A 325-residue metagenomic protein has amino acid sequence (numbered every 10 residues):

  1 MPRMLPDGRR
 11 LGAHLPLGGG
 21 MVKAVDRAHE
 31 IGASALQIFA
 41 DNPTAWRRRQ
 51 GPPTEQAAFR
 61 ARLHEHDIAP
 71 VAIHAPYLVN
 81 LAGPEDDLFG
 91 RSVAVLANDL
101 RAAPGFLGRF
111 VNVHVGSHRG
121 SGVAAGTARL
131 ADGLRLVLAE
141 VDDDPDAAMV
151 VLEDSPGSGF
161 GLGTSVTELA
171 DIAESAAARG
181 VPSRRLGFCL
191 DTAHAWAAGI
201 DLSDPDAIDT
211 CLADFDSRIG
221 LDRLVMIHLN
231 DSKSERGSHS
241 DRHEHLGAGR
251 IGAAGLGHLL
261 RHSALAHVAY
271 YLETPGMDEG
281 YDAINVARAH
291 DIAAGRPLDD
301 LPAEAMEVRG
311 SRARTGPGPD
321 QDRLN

Functional and structural regions predicted by a protein language model:
M1-A75, V79, G83-N98, G295-N325: N-terminal pre-domain/capping segments
P2-L5, D26-A33, P52-A72, A97-L107 (+4 more regions): Acidic (Asp/Glu)-rich catalytic clusters
H14-G18, F39-P43, P76-L78, G116-H118 (+4 more regions): Active-site beta-loop-alpha junctions enriched in small/polar residues
A28, H74, S92, A103 (+5 more regions): Conserved, mostly hydrophobic/aromatic
S34-F39, A69-I73, L186-T192, L221-K233: Non-cysteine beta-strand/loop elements that form the S-adenosyl-L-methionine
L81-G187: Active-site acidic/histidine proton-transfer and metal-coordination neighborhood in alpha/beta enzyme cores
D87-L100, V123-L136, S165-S175, D206-D209 (+3 more regions): Short, electropositive alpha-helical surface patch
A124, L162-A170, W196-H267, P275: Gly/Pro-rich active-site loop or hairpin
